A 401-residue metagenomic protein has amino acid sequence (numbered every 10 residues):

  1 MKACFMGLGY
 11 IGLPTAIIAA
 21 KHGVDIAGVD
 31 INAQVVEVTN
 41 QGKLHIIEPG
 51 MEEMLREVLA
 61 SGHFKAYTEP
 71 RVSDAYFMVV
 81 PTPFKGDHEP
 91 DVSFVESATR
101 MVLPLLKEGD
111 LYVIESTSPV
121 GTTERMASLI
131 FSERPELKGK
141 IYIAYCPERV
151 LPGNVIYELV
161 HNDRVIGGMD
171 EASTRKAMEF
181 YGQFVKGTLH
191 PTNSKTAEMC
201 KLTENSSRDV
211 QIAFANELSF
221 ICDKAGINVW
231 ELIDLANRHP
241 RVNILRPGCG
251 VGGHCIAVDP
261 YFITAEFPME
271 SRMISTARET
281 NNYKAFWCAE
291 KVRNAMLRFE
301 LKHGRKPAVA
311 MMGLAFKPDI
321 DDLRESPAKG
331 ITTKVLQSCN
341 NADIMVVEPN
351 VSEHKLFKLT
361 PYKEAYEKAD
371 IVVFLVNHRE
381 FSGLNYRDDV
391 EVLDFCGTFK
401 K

Functional and structural regions predicted by a protein language model:
M1-K401: Structural/interface elements that position substrates and couple domains in central-metabolism enzymes
